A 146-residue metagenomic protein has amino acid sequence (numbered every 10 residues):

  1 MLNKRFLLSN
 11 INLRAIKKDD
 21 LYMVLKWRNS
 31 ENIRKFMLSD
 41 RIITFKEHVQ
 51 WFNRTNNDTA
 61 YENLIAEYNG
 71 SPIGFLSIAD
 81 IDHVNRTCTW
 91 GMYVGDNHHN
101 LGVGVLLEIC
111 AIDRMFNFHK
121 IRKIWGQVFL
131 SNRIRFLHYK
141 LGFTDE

Functional and structural regions predicted by a protein language model:
M1-I42: A short, well-structured alpha-helix characteristic of acyl/acetyltransferase catalytic modules
R41-N97: Acetyl-CoA-dependent GNAT
A79, G91, W125-Q127, E146: Solvent-exposed beta-strand sheet faces enriched in polar/charged residues
G95-N97, L101, L130: Active-site acidic-Proline motif in GNAT/NAT acetyltransferases
L101-R114, R135-K140: Conserved acetyl-CoA-binding loop-helix of GNAT-fold acetyltransferases
F116, F143-T144: Beta-rich extracellular carbohydrate-active architectures
F118-H119, F129: Long, contiguous binding/interaction regions
W125-F136: Conserved beta-strand-loop-alpha-helix junction that forms the acyl-donor binding cleft
